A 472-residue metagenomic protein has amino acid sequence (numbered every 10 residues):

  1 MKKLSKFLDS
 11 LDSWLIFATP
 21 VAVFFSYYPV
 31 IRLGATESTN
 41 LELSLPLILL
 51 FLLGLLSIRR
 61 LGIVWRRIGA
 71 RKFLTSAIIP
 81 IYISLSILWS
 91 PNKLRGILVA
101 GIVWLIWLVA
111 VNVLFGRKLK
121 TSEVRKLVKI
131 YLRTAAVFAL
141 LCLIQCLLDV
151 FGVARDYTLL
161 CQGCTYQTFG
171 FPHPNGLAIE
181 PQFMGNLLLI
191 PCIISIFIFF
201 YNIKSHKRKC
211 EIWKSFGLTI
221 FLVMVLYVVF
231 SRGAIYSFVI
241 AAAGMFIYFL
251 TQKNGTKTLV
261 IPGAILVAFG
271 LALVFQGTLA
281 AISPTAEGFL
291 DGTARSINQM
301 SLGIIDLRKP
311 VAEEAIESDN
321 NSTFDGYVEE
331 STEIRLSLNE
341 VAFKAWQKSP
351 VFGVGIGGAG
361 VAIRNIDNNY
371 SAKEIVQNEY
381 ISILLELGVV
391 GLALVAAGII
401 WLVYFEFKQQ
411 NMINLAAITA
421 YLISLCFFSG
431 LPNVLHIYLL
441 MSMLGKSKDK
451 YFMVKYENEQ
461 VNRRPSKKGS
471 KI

Functional and structural regions predicted by a protein language model:
M1-R60, S84-W89: N-terminal signal-anchor transmembrane segment
L15, T19-A22, P80, A135 (+7 more regions): Loop-to-helix entry and N-terminal half of a specific, functionally important transmembrane alpha helix in multi-pass
L52, F197, A242-A243, N254 (+2 more regions): Transmembrane alpha-helices of multi-pass inner-membrane enzymes
K72-I81, K93-G116, K126-A135: Aromatic-anchored transmembrane helix interface
S84-I87, R125-F169, G176-Q252, F405: Alpha-helical transmembrane segments of multi-pass inner-membrane proteins
L140, C146-D149, F249-D325, K344-K348: A membrane-periplasm/extracellular boundary helix in multi-pass inner-membrane enzymes that assemble envelope glycans
I247-T251, T256-T258, A362-D367, L385-Y421: Hydrophobic transmembrane alpha-helices and their immediate junctions
A315-L387: Long extracytoplasmic/lumenal interhelical loops at the membrane interface of multi-pass membrane proteins
